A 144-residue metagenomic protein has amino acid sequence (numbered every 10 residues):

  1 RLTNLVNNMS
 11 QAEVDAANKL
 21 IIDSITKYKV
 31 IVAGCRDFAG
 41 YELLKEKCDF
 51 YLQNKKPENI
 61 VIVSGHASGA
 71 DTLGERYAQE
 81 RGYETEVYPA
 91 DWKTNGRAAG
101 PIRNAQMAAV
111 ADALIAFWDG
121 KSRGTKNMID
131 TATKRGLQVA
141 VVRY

Functional and structural regions predicted by a protein language model:
D15-V30, D37-Y144: Acidic/glycine-enriched connector segments
